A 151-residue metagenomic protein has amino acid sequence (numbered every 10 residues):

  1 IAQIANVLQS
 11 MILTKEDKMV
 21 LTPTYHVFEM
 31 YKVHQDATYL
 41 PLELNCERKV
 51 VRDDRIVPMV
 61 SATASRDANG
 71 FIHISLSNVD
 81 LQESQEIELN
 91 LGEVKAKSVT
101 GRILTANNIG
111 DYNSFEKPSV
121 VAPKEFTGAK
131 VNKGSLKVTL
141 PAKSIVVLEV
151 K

Functional and structural regions predicted by a protein language model:
I1-S61, F71: Aromatic/acidic polysaccharide-binding cleft in carbohydrate-active enzymes
A2, F28, I74, G101 (+1 more regions): Conserved, mostly hydrophobic/aromatic
L13-T14, E86-E88, D111-E116: Short conserved micro-motifs at the rims of enzyme active sites and ligand-binding pockets
V50-R55, L81, A129-K130: Extracellular beta-rich ligand/substrate-recognition surface
I56-K95, G101, V146-E149: Carbohydrate-binding surface patches
L76, S135-V138: Beta-strand-rich interaction surfaces with strong enrichment in secreted/lumenal proteins
Q82, K133-G134, K143: Solvent-exposed, conformationally flexible loop/turn segments
K95-L136: Acidic, Ser/Thr/Pro-rich beta/coil linker or hinge segments at domain junctions
